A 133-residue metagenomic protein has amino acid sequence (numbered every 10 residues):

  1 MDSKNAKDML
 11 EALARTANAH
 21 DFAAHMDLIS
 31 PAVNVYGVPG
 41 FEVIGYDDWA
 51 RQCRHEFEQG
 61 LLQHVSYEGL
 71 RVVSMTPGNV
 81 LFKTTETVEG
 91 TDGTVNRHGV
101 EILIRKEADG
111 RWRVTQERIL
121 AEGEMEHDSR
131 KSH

Functional and structural regions predicted by a protein language model:
M1-A32, D47-D48, M125-H133: Short, low-complexity N-terminal intrinsically disordered segments enriched in polar/charged residues
F22-R71, M75-T76: A solvent-exposed, acidic/Ser-Thr-rich amphipathic alpha-helical stretch
C53, Y67-V73, T85-V88, G99-K106: Hydrophobic/aromatic beta-strand elements that line small-molecule binding cavities or substrate pockets in beta-rich
P77-N79, R111: A generic structural signal for beta-strand entry/edge sites
K83-E89, L120-A121: Generic short beta-strand segments
G93-V95: Solvent-exposed, non-transmembrane alpha-helical starts
R97-K131: Short beta-strand edge/turn micro-motifs at domain boundaries
